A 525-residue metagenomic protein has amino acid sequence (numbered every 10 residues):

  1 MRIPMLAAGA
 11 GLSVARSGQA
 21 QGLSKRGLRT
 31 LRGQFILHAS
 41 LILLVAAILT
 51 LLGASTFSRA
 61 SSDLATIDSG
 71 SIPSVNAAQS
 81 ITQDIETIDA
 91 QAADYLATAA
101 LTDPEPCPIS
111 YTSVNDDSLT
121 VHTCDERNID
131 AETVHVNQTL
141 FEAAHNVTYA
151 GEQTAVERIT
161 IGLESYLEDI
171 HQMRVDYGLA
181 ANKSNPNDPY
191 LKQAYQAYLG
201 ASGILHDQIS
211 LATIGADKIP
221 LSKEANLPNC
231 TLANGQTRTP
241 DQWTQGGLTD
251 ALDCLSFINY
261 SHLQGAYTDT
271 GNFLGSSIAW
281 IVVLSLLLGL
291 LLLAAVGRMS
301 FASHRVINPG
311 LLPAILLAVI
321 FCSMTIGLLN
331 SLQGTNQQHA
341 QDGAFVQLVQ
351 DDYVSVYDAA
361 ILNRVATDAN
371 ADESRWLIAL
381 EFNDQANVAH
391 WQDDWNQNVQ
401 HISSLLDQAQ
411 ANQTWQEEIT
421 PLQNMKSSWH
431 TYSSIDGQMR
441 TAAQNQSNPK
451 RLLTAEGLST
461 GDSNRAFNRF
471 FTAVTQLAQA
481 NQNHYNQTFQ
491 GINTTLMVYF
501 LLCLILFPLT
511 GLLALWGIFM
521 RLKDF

Functional and structural regions predicted by a protein language model:
P4-A8, L12, G22, T30-S62 (+1 more regions): Hydrophobic secretory-pathway targeting helix
V14-A20, L248-Y267, L284-R298, N468-Q490: Juxtamembrane amphipathic/hinge helix adjacent to a transmembrane helix
R16, G27-Q34, G275-L329, L504-F525: Juxtamembrane interface at the cytosolic side of transmembrane helices
L52-E86, L274-I278, F321-A366, T495-L496: Amphipathic alpha-helical segments and their boundaries
L101-E168, Q172, V388-E417, N424: Extracytoplasmic ligand-binding sensor domains of the Cache superfamily
H145-N272, W415-F471, F489: Polar/charged, Q/E/K-enriched amphipathic alpha-helical segments with strong coiled-coil propensity that act as
L263-V282, Y485-L501: Membrane-interface helix-start motif
S300-H401: Alpha-helical transmembrane segments forming the membrane-embedded cores of inner-membrane proteins across
